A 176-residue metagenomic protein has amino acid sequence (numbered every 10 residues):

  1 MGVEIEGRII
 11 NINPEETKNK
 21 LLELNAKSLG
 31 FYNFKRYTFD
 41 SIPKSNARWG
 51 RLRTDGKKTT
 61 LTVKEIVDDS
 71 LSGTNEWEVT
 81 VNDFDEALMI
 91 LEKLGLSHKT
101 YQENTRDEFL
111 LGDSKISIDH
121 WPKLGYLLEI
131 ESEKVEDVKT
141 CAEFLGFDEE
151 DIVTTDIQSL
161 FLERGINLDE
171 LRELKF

Functional and structural regions predicted by a protein language model:
M1-K115, D148-F176: N-terminal strand-loop-strand beta-hairpin
N11-N13, P122-L124, K134: Short loop/turn positions at the edges of beta-strands in beta-sheet-rich folds
E16, D137-T140: Short amphipathic alpha-helical segments with coiled-coil-like heptad repeat character
V67-S70, L124, E136: Short, surface-exposed beta-strand-loop junctions and turns on beta-sheet-rich folds
D119: A contiguous pocket-lining binding segment that forms or flanks enzyme active sites
K139-E150: Long, well-ordered alpha-helical scaffolding segments within enzyme catalytic domains, especially pronounced
